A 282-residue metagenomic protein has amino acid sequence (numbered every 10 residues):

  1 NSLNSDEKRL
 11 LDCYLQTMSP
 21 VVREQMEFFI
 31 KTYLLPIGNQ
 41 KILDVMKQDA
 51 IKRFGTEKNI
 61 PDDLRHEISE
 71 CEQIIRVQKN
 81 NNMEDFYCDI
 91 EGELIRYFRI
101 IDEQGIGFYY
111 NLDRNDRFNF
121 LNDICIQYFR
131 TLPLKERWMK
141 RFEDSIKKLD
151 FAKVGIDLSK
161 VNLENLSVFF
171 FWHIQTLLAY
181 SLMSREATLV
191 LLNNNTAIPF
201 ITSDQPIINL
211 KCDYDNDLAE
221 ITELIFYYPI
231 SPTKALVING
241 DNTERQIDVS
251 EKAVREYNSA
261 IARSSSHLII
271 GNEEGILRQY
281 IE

Functional and structural regions predicted by a protein language model:
S2-E282: Alpha-helical structural context detector biased toward long hydrophobic helices
